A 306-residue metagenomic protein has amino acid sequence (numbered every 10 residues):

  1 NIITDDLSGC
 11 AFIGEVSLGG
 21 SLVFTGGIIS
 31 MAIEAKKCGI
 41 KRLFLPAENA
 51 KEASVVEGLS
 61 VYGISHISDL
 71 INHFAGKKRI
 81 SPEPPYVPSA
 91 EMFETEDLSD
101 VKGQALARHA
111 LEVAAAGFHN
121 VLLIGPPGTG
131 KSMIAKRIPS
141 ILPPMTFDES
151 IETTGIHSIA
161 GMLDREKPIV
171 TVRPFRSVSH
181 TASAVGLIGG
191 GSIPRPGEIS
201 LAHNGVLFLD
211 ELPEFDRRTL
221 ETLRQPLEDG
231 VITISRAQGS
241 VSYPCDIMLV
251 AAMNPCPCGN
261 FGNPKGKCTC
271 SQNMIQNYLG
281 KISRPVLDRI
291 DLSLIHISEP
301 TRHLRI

Functional and structural regions predicted by a protein language model:
N1-L122, P126-S132: Peripheral, non-AAA+ core regions of ATP-driven protein-machinery
E15, I295-I306: Single conserved hydrophobic/aromatic residue that forms the stacking wall/gate of nucleotide- or nucleobase-binding
K78-V113, G117, F147-I199: P-loop NTPase nucleotide-binding/switch module
L123-M162: Walker A/P-loop
G125, G189, E211: The Walker A (P-loop) glycine that initiates the GxxxxGKT/S ATP-binding motif of P-loop NTPases
V172-R176, P194-N204, I234-N254, K265-G266 (+1 more regions): AAA+/SF3 P-loop NTPase mechanochemical coupling elements
R195-E228, N260-N263, S283-L287: Conserved AAA+/SF3 P-loop NTPase catalytic/coupling segment centered on the Walker-B
E221-V241: Conserved catalytic/switch belt of AAA+ P-loop NTPases
